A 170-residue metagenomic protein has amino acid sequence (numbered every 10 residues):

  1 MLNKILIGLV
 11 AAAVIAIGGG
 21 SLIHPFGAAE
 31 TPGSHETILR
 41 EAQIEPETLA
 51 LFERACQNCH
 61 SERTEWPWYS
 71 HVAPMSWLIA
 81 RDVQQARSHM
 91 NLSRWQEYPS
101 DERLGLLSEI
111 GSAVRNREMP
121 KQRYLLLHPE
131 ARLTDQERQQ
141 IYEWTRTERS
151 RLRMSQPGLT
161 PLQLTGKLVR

Functional and structural regions predicted by a protein language model:
I7-I23: Hydrophobic membrane-insertion alpha-helices, especially the h-region of bacterial N-terminal signal peptides
G19-G33: Aromatic-capped interface at the extracytoplasmic side of an N-terminal signal-anchor transmembrane helix
E30-F52: Electrostatic cytochrome c docking/interface patches
E30-H35, N116-H128: His/Cys-centered metal/cofactor-coordination and adjacent catalytic loops
F52-T64, M119, I141: The canonical Cys-X-X-Cys-His
T64-G105: Gly/Gly-Pro-rich "capping" loops immediately C-terminal to redox-active cysteine motifs in periplasmic/lumenal
P74, L78, S108-N116, Q140: Soluble extramembrane regions of membrane proteins in the secretory/endomembrane system
R87-R94, E102, P120-R170: Flexible coil segments in periplasmic/lumen-exposed cytochrome c-class electron-transfer proteins
